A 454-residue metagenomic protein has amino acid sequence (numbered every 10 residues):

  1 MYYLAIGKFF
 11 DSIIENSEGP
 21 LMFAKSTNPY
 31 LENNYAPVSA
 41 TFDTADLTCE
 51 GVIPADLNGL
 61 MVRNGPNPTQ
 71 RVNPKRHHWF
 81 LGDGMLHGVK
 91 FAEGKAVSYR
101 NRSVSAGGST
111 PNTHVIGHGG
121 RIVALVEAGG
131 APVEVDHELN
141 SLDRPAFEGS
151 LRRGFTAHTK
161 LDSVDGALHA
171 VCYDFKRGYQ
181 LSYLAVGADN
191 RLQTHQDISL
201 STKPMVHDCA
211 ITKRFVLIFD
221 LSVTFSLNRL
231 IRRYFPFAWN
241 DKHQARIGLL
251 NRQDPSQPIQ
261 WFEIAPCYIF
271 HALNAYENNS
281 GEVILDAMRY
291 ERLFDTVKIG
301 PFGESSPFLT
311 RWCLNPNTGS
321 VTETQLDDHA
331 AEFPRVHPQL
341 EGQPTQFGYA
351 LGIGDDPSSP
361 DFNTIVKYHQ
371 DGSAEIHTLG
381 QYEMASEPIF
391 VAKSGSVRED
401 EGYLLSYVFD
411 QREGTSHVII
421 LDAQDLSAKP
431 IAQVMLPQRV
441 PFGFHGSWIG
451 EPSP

Functional and structural regions predicted by a protein language model:
Y2-P454: Beta-propeller domains
